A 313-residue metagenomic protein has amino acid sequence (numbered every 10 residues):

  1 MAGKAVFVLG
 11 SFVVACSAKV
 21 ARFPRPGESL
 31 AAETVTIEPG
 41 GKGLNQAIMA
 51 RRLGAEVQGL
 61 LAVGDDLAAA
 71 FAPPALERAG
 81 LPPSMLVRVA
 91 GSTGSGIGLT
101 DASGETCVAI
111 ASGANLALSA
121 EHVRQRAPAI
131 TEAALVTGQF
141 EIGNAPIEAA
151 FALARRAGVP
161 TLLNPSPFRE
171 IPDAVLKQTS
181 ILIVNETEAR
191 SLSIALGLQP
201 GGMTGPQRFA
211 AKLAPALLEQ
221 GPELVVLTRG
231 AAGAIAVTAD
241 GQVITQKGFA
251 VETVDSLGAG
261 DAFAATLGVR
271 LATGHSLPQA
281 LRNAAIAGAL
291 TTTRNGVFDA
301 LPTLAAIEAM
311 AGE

Functional and structural regions predicted by a protein language model:
M1-A62, L67-P73, E77-R78, E252-T253: Glycine-rich phosphate/adenosyl-contacting loop at the front of the ribokinase-like
A2-V6, R169-E170, Q199-E313: Conserved phosphate-binding/catalytic region of the ribokinase-like
A75-A90: A glycine-rich helix N-cap at a beta->alpha junction
G80, L116-E121, T161-F168: Short gly/ser/thr-rich secondary-structure transition/capping motifs
R88, G98-F140: Conserved phosphate-binding/catalytic loop of the ribokinase/pfkB sugar-kinase fold
A127-T131, L176-K177, E219: A short, aliphatic-rich alpha-helical micro-motif
L135-A211, A232-A234: Conserved beta-alpha-beta core of the PfkB/ribokinase-like small-molecule kinase fold
